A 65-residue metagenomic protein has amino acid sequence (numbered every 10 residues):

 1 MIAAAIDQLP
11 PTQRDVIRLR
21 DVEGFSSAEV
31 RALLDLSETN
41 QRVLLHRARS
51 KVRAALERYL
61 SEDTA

Functional and structural regions predicted by a protein language model:
I6-D7, R49: C-lobe helix-loop cap of protein kinase catalytic domains
D7, P11-D15, E23-N40: Helix-turn-helix DNA-binding module
S26-E29, R47, T64: Solvent-exposed, flexible loop/coil residues
L34-E57: DNA-recognition helix of helix-turn-helix
E57-A65: Short, basic, alpha-helical segments at the C-terminal edge of helix-turn-helix-like DNA-binding modules
